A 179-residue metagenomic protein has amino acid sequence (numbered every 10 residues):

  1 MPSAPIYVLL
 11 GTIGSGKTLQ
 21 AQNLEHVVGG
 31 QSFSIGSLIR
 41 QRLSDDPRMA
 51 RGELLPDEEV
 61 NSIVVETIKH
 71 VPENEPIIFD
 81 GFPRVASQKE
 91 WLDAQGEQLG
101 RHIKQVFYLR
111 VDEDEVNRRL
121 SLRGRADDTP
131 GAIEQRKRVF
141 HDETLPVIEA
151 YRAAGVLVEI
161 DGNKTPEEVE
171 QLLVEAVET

Functional and structural regions predicted by a protein language model:
M1-T179: Glycine-rich phosphate-binding loop of ATP-dependent small-molecule kinases
